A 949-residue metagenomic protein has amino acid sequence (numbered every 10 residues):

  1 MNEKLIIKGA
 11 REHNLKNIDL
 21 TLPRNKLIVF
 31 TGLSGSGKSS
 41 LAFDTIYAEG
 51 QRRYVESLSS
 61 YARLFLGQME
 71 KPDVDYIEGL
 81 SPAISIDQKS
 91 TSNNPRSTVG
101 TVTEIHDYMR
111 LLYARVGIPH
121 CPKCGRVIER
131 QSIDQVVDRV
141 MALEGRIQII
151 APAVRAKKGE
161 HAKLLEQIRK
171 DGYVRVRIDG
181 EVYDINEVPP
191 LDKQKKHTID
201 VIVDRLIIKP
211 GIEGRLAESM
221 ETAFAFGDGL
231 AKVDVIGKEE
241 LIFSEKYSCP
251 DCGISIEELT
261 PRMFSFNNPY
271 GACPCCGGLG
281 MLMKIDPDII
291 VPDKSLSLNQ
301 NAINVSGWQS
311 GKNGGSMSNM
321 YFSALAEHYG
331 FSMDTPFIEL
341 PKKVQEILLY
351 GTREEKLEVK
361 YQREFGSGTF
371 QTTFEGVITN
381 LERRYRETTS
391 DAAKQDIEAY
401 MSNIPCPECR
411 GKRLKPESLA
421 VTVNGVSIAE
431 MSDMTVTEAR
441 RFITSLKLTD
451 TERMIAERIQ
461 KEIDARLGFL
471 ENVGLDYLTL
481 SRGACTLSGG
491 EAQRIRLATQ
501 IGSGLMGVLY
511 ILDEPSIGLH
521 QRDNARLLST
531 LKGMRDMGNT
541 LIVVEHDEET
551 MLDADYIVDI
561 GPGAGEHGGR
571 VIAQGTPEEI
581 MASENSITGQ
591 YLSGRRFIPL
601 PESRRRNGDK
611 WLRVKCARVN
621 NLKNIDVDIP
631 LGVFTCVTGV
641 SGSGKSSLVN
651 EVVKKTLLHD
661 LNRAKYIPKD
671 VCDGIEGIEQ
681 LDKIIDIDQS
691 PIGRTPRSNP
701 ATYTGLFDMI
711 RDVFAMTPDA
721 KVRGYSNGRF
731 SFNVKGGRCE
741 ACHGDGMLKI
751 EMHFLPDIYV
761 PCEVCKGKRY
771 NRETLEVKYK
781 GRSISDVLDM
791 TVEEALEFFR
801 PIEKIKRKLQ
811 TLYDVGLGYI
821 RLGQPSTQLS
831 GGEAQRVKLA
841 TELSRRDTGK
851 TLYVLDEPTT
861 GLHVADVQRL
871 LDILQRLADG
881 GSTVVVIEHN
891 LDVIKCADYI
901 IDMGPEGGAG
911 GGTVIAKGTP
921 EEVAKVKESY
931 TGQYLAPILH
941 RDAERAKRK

Functional and structural regions predicted by a protein language model:
M1-K949: Conserved phosphate-binding elements of NTP-dependent enzyme cores
